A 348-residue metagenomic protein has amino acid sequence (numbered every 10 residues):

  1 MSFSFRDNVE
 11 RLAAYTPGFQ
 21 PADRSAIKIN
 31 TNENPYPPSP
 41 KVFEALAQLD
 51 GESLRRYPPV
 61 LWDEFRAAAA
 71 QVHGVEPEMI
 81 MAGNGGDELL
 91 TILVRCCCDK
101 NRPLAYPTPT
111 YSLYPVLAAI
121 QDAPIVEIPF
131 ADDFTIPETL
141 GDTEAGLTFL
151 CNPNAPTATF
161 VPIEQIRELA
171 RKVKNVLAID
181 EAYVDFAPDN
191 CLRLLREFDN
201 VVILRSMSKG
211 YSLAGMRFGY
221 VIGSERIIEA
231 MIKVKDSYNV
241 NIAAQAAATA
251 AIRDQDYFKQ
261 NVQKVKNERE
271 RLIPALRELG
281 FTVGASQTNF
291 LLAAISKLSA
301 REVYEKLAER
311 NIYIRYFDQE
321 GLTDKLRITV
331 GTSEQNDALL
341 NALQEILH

Functional and structural regions predicted by a protein language model:
M1-R56, E144: N-terminal "arm"/small-domain region of PLP-dependent enzymes with the aminotransferase-like
L61, N200-G284: PLP-dependent aminotransferase class I/II
D63-P103, Q121: Phosphate-binding glycine-rich loop
T108, E127-D132, E181, R205 (+1 more regions): Short beta->alpha connector loops at strand-helix junctions that form conserved, small/polar/Pro-enriched
V126-D185: Active-site phosphate-binding strand-loop segment of PLP-dependent enzymes
E164, K306-R310, R315, Q319-H348: PLP-dependent enzyme catalytic core of the Aspartate aminotransferase-like
E278-R310, L326: Conserved PLP-binding catalytic core of the aspartate aminotransferase-like
